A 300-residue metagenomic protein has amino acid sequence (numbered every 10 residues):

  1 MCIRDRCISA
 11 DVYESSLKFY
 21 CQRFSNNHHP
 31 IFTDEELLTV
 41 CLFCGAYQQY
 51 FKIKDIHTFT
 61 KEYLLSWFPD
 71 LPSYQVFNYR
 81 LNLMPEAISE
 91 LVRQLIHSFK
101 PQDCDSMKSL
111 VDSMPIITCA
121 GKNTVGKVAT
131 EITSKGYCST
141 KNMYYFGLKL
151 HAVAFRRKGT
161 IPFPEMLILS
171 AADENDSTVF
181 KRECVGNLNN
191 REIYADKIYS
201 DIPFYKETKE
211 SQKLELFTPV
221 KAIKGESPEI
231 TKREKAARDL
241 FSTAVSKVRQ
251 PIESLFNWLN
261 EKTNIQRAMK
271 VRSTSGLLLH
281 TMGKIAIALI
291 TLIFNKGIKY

Functional and structural regions predicted by a protein language model:
M1-Y300: Short alpha-helical elements
